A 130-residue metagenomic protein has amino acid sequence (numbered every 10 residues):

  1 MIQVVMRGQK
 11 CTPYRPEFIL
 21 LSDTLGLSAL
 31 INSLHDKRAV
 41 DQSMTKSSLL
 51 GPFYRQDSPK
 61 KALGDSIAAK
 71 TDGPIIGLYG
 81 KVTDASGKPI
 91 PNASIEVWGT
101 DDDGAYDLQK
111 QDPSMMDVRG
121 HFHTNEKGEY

Functional and structural regions predicted by a protein language model:
M1-Y130: Beta-strand-dominated extracellular/periplasmic modules and repeats in secreted or surface-exposed proteins
